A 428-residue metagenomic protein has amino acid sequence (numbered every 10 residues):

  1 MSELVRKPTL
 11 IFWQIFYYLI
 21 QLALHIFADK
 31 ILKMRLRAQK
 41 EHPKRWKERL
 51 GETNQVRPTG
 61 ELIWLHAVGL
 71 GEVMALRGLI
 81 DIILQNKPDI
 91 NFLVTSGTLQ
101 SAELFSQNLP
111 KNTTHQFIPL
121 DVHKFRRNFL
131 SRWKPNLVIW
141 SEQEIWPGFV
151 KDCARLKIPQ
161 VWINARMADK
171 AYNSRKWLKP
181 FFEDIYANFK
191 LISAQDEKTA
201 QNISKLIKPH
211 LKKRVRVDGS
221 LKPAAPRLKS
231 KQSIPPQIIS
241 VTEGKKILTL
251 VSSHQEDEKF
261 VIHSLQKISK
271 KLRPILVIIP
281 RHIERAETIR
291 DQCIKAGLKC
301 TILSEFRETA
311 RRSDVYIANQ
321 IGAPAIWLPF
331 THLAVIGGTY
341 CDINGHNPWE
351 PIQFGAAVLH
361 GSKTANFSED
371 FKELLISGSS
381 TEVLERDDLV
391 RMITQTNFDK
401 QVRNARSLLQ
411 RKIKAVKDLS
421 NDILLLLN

Functional and structural regions predicted by a protein language model:
M1-L19: Compositionally biased, charge-rich terminal segments
L4, P8, L32-P235, S253-Q255 (+3 more regions): Active-site and donor-binding regions of nucleotide-sugar-utilizing enzymes
I82, P88-N91, T95-G97, A102-L104 (+2 more regions): Donor-nucleotide binding loops and adjacent catalytic segments primarily of GT-B fold Leloir glycosyltransferases
W133-L137, R311-I343: Acidic donor-binding loop of glycosyltransferase active sites
F149, D257, A323, H346-N347 (+1 more regions): Conserved sugar-transfer catalytic core signal across GT-A, GT-B, and GT-C glycosyltransferases
I158-Q160, C300, V358: Hydrophobic beta-strand scaffold residues
F189, P329-Q401, R406-L408: Catalytic binding pocket for nucleotide-activated donors in carbohydrate/polymer assembly enzymes
K412-N428: C-terminal alpha-helical cap of glycosyltransferases
